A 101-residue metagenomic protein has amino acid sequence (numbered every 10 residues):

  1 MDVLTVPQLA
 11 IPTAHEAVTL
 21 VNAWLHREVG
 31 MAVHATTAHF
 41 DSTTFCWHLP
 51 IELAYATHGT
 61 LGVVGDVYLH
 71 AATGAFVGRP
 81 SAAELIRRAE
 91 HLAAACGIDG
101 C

Functional and structural regions predicted by a protein language model:
M1-C101: Long, terminal "pre-/pro-" and other extracytoplasmic accessory regions that lie outside the mature folded/catalytic
